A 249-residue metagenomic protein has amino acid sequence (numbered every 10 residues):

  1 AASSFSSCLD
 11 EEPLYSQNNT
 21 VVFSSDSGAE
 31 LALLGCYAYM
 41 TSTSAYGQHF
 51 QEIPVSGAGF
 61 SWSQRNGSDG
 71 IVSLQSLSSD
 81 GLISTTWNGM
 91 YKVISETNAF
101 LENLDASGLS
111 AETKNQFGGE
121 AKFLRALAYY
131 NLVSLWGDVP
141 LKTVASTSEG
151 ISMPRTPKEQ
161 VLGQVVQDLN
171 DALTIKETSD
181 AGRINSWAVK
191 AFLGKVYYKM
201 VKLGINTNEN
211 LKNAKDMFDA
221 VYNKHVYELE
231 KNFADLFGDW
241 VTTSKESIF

Functional and structural regions predicted by a protein language model:
A2-F5, Y129: Bacterial Sec-type N-terminal signal peptides, specifically the leucine/valine-rich hydrophobic h-region
S4-P54, G89, A99, E159 (+1 more regions): Acidic, glycine-rich segments characteristic of secretory precursors and extracytoplasmic regions
C8-P13, A45-L74, N98-E102, S134-P140 (+2 more regions): Aromatic-residue-lined binding/catalytic grooves and analogous aromatic/hydrophobic interfacial grooves in multimeric
Q17-N19, Q75-S78, T143-G150: Short linear capping/connector segments at secondary-structure termini
V22, P140, S152: Conserved beta-strand positions that form and line the central face of beta-propeller blades
F23-D26, L127-A128, N232-W240: Intrinsically disordered, low-complexity boundary segments flanking structured domains
E30, L34, A38-M40, N66-W136 (+2 more regions): Conserved, well-structured interaction surfaces
S148-P157, A220-E228: Short, mixed-charge aromatic SLiMs
